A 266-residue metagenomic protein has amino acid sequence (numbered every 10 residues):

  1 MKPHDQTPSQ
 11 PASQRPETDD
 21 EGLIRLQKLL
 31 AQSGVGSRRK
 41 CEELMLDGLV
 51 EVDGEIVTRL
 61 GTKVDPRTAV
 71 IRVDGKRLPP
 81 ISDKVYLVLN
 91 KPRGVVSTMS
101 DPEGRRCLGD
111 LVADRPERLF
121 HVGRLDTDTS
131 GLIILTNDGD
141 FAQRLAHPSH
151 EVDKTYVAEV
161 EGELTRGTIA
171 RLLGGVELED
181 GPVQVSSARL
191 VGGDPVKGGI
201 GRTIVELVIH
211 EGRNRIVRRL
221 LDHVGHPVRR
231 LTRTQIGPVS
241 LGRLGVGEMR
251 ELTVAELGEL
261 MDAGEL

Functional and structural regions predicted by a protein language model:
K2-L266: Basic, flexible Lys/Arg- and Gly-enriched helix-loop patches that mediate nucleic-acid binding at interfaces with rRNA
